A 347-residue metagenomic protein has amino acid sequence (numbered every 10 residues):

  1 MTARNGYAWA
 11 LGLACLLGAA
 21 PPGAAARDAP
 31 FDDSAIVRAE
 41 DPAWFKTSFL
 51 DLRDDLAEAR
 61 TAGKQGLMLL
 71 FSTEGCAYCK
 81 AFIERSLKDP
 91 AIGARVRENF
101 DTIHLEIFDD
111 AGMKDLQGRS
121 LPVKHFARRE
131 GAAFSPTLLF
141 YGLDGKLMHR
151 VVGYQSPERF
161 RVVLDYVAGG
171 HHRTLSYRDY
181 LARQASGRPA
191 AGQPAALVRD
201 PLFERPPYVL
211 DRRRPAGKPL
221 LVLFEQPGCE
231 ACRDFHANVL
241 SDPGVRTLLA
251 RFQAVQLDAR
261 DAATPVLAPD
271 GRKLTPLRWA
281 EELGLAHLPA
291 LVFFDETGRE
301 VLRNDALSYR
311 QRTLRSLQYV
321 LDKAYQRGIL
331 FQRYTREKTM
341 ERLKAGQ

Functional and structural regions predicted by a protein language model:
M1-A10: Bacterial N-terminal signal peptides that target proteins for export
W9-G18: Bacterial N-terminal signal peptides
G18-A19, R27: Compositionally biased, intrinsically disordered/low-complexity regions enriched for serine, proline and threonine
A24-L67, T73-P90, I107-L220, F224-A250 (+1 more regions): Proteins that catalyze or organize thiol-disulfide redox chemistry and the adjacent proteostasis machinery handling
